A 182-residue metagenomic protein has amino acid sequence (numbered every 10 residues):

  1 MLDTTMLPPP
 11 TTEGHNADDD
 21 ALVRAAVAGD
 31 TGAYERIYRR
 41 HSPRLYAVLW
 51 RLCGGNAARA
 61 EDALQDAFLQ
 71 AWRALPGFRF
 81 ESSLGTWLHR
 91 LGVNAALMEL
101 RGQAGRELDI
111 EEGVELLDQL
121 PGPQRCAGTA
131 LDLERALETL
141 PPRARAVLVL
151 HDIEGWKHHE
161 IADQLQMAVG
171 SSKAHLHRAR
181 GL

Functional and structural regions predicted by a protein language model:
L2-P8, T12-N16, M98, G105-A130 (+1 more regions): Internal acidic/polar
T4-T5, T11-E13, V27-R36, A47-D66 (+1 more regions): Short, charged helix-capping/linker segments at alpha-helix termini
A21-A25, D132-L140: Short amphipathic alpha-helical boundary/capping segments
R40-P43, L52-G55, V149-W156: Short helix-capping/turn signature of helix-turn-helix
H41, H175-R178, L182: Residues within the DNA-recognition helix of helix-turn-helix
D62-L69, S82-N94: Structural recognition of an alpha-helix C-terminal capping motif at a helix-to-coil junction
R73-F80, R90-I110, C126: Arg/Lys-rich amphipathic alpha helix in sigma70-family domain 2
R135-E138, P142-A146, E154-S171: Helix-turn-helix DNA-binding module
